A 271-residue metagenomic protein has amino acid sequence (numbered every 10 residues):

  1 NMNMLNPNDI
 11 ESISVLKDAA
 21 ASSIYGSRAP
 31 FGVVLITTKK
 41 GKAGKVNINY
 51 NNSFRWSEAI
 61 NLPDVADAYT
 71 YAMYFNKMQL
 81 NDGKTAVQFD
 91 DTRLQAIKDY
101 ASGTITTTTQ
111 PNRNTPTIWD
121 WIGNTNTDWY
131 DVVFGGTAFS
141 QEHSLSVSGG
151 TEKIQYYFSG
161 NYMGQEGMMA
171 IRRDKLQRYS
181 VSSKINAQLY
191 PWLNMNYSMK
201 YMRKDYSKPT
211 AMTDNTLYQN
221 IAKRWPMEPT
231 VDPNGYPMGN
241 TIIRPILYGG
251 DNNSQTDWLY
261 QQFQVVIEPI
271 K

Functional and structural regions predicted by a protein language model:
N1, A20-I24, G32-V34: Short beta-alpha junctions and helix-cap segments that line functional grooves
N1, G32, K42-R172, G249: Residues embedded in well-ordered regular secondary structure
N1-D18: Short acidic/polar hinge/loop motifs at secondary-structure boundaries that mediate gating or recognition
L5-N8, Y25-P30, D174-K175, A211-T213: Short, glycine-/polar-rich solvent-exposed loops and beta-turns at beta-strand/coil boundaries
I13-S14, V34-I36: Non-catalytic regulatory/gating segments with a bias toward low-complexity or hydrophobic composition
A19-A20, K40-K42: Acidic glycine-/aspartate-rich tracts in secreted/extracellular proteins
L35-T37, N49, S144-S148, K184 (+2 more regions): Outer-membrane beta-barrel architecture
A59-N61, D120-N161, Q165-M168, R172 (+1 more regions): Flexible loop and strand-edge segments within Gram-negative outer membrane beta-barrel domains
